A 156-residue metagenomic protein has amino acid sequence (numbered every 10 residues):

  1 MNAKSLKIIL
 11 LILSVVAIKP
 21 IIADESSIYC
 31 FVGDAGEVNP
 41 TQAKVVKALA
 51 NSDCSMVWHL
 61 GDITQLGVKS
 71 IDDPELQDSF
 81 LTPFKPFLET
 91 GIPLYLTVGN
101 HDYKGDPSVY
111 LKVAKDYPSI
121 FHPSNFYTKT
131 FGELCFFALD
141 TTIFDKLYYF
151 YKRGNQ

Functional and structural regions predicted by a protein language model:
M1-I8: Bacterial N-terminal signal peptides that target proteins for export
K4, L13, E25-S26: Intrinsically disordered, low-complexity segments enriched in Ser/Pro/Gly/Ala and basic residues
I9-A17: Bacterial N-terminal signal peptides
A17-E75: N-terminal active-site segment of His-dependent metallophosphoesterases
K69-Q156: Extended active-site neighborhood of metal-dependent phosphoesterases/phosphodiesterases
